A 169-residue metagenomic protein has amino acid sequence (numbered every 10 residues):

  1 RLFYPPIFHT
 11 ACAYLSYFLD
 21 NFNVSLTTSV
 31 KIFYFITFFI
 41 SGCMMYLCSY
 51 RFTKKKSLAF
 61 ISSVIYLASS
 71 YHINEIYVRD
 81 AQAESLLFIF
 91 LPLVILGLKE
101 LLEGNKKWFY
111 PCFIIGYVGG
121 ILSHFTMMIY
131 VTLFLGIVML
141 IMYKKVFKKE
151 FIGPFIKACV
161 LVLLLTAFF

Functional and structural regions predicted by a protein language model:
R1-F169: Membrane-embedded transmembrane-helix bundle of lipid-linked glycan/lipid transferases
